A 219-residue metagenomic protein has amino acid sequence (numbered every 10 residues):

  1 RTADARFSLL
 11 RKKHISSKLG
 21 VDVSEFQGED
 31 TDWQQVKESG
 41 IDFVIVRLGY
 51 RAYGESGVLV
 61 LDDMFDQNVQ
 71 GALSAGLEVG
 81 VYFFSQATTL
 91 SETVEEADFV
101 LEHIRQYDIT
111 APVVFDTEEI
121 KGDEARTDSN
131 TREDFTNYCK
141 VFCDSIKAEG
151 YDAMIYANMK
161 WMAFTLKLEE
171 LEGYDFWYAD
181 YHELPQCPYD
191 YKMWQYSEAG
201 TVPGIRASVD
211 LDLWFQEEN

Functional and structural regions predicted by a protein language model:
R1-D4: Gram-positive cell-envelope targeting signals
R6-W33, E169-N219: Functionally critical loop-and-helix segments that line ligand-binding/catalytic clefts of soluble enzyme domains
K13-V141, K147-E149: Substrate-binding cleft of extracellular glycoside hydrolase catalytic domains
D42, T110-E118, M162-A179: Accessory recognition modules or surfaces
R51, I120, K160-M162, E183 (+1 more regions): Short, solvent-exposed loop/turn segments at secondary-structure junctions
V79, D152-A153, F176: Hydrophobic anchor at the start of a short beta-strand that flanks the dinucleotide cofactor-binding loop
F83, A157, D180: Short beta-strand/turn micro-motifs composed of small residues that flank or help shape donor/cofactor-binding pockets
I146-F164: Aromatic-lined carbohydrate-recognition surfaces of secreted/lumenal glycan-active proteins
